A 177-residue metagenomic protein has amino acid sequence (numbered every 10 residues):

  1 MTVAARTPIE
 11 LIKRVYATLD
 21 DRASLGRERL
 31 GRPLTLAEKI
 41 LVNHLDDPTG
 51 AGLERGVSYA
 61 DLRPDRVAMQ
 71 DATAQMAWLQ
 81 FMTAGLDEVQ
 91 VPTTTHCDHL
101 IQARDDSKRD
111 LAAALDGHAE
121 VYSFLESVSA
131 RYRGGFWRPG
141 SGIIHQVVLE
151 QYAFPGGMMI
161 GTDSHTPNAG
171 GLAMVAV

Functional and structural regions predicted by a protein language model:
T2, I12-R14, L19-V177: Long, structured ligand/cofactor-binding scaffold of large enzymes
T7-P8: Short beta-alpha connecting loops at secondary-structure transitions that line or flank enzyme active sites
